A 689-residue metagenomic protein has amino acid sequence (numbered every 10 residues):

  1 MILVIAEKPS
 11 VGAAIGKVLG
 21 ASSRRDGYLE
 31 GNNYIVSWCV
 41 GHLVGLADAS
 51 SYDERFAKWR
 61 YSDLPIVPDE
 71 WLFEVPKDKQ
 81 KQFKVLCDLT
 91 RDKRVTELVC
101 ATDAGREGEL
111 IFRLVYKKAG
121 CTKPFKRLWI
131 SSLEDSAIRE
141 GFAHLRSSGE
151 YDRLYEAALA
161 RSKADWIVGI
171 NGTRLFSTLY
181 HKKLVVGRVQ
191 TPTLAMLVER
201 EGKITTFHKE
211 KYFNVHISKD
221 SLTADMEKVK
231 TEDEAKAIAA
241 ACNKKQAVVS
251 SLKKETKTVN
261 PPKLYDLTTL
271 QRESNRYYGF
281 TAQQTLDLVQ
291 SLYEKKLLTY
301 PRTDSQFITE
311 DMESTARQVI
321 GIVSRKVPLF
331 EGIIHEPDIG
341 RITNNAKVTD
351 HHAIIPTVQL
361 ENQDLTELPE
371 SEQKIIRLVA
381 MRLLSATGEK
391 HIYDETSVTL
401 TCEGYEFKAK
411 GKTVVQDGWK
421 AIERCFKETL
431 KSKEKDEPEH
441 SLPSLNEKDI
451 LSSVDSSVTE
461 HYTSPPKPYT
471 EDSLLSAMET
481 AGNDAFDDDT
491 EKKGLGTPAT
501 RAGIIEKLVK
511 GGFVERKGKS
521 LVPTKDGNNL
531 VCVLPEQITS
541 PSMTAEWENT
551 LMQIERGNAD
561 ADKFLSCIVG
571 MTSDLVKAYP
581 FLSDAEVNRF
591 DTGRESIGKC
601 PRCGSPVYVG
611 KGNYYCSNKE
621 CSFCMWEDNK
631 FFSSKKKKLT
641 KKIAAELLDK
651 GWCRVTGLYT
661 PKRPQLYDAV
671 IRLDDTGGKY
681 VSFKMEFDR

Functional and structural regions predicted by a protein language model:
M1, A101-A104, H181-K183, K254-K263 (+3 more regions): Conserved short loop/turn motifs at secondary-structure junctions
M1-S162, W166, P465: Intrinsically disordered, low-complexity regulatory segments
I2-L3, R25, T90, K118 (+4 more regions): Basic, low-complexity terminal or inter-domain segments flanking catalytic cores
P9-G16, N33-V36, V40, P76-C87 (+19 more regions): Amphipathic alpha-helical transducer elements in NTP-driven molecular machines
W71-E74, T102, T122-K126, S147-L154 (+5 more regions): Short, polar/flexible loop-turn hinges at active-site or ligand-entry regions and domain interfaces
K93, D135-I217, K254-T258: C-terminal or mid-to-C-terminal helical accessory/interaction module adjacent to the motor/catalytic core
E232-Y265, Q271, S542: Metal- or metallocofactor-binding catalytic centers and their adjacent structured scaffolds across diverse enzyme
